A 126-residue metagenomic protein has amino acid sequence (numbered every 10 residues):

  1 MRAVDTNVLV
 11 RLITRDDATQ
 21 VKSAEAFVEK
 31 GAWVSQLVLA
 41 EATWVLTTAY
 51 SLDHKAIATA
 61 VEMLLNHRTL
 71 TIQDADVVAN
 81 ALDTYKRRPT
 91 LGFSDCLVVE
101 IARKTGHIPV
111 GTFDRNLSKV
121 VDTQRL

Functional and structural regions predicted by a protein language model:
M1, V99-L126: Acidic, PIN/NYN-like endoribonuclease modules and their adjacent C-terminal/linker elements
M1-V34, Y50-A58, E62, R125: Short, well-structured N-terminal submotif of metal-dependent ribonuclease cores
R11-L12, V45, V120: Residues that scaffold the ATP/ADP-binding catalytic core of kinase and kinase-like folds
E29-W33, R87, G106-H107, V121-D122: Short glycine/proline-enriched coil/turn segments at helix->beta-strand junctions
T43-T47, E62-L65, L82, V99: Amphipathic alpha-helical segments within well-ordered protein domains
A60, V77-V78, R115: Residue-level "edge-of-site" marker
T69-G111: Active-site neighborhoods of divalent-metal-dependent phosphate/nucleic-acid chemistry enzymes
